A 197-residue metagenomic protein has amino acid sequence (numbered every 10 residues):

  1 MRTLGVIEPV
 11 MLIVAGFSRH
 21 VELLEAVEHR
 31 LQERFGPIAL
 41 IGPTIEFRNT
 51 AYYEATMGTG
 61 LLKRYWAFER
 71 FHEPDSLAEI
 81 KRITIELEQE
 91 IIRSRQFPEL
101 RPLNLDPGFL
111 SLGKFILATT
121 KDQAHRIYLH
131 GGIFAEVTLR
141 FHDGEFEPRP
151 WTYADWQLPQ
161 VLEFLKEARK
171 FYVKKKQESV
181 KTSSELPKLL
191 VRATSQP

Functional and structural regions predicted by a protein language model:
M1-A15, H20-Y53, T59-L62, F71-I92 (+2 more regions): Long, contiguous binding/interaction regions
R64-W66: C-terminal edge-of-domain segments
